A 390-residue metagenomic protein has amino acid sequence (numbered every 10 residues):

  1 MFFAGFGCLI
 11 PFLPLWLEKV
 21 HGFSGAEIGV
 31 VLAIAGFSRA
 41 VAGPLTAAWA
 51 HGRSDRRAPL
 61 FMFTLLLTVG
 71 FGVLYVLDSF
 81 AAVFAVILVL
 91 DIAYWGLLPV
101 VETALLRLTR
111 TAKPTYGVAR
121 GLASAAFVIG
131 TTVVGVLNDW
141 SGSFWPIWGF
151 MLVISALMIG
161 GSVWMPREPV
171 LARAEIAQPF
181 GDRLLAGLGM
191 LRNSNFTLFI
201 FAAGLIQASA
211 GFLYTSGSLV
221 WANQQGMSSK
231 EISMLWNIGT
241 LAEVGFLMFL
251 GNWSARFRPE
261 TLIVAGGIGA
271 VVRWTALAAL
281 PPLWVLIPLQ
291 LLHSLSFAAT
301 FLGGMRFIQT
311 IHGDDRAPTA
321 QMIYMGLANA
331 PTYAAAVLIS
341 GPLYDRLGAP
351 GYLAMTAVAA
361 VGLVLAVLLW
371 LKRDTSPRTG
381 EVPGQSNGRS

Functional and structural regions predicted by a protein language model:
M1-G36, N195-S233: Helix-loop boundary and gating motifs at the non-cytosolic
V41-D55, N138-D139, F246-P259, Y344-D345: Helix-to-loop junctions at the C-terminal end of transmembrane segments in multipass secondary transporters
A58-G72, L152, T261-A276: Structural signature of the two symmetry-related core transmembrane helices
Y75-I87, A278-Q290: Helix-loop junctions at membrane interfaces in 12-TM secondary transporters
L88-L122: Cytoplasmic helix-loop-helix junction between adjacent transmembrane helices in 12-TM secondary transporters
P146-V163, G351-W370: Symmetry-related core transmembrane helices of the 12-TM Major Facilitator Superfamily/SLC fold
M165-A202: Juxtamembrane intracellular "pre-TM" segments in multi-pass secondary transporters
P318-L347: A late C-terminal transmembrane helix in Major Facilitator Superfamily
